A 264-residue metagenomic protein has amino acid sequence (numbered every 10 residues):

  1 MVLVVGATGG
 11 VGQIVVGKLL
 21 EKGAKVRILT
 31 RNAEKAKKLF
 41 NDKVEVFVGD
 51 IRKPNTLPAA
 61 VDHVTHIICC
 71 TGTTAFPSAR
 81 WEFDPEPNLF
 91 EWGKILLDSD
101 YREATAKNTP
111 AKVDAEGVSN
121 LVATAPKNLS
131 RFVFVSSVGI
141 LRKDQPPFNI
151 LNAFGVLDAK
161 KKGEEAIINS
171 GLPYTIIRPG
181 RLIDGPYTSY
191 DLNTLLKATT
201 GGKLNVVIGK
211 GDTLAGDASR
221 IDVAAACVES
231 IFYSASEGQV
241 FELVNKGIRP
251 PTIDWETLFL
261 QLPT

Functional and structural regions predicted by a protein language model:
M1-A24: N-terminal Rossmann NAD(P)H-binding glycine-rich loop of SDR-like oxidoreductase domains
T8, I28-K127: NAD(P)H-binding glycine-rich loop region in Rossmannoid oxidoreductase-like domains and their noncatalytic homologs
V11, I67, I177, V223-C227 (+1 more regions): Non-catalytic, hydrophobic alpha-helical segments
V11-V15, L121, G163, C227: Hydrophobic residues within alpha-helices that form the first helical element adjacent to the glycine-rich loop
G117, A159, D212-E229: Substrate-positioning beta->alpha
R131, S136-L141, P146, I150-A153 (+2 more regions): Conserved beta-loop-beta element that borders a ligand/cofactor-binding pocket
A198-A218: A conserved pocket-lining segment of Rossmann-fold NAD(P)-dependent short-chain dehydrogenase/reductase
S219-T264: Alpha-helical substrate-binding/gating segment
